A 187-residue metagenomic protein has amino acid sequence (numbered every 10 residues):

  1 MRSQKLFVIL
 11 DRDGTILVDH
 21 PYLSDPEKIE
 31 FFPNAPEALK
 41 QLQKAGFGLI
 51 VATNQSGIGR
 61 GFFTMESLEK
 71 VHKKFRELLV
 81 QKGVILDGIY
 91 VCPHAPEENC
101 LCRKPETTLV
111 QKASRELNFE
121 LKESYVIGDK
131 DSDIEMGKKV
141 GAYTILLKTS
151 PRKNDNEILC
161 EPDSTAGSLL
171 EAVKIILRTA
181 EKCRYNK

Functional and structural regions predicted by a protein language model:
M1-R12, K174, R178-K187: Non-catalytic pre-domain segments flanking phosphatase-related domains
R2-I50: Active-site neighborhood of HAD-like aspartate-dependent phosphohydrolases
H20, D25, G57-F62, A95-C100 (+1 more regions): A short acidic, helix-capping loop that chelates divalent metal ions and anchors anionic groups
A35, L39-F75, I85-E97, G137: Substrate-recognition element of Asp-dependent hydrolases with the DxDx(T/V) motif
A52, L147-T149, S168: Generic beta-sheet signal
K104-D131: Conserved Lys-Pro-Asp/Glu-containing loop-to-beta segment of HAD-superfamily phosphomonoesterases, centered on
V126-S164: Acidic, Mg2+-coordinating phosphoryl-transfer loop and its flanking beta/alpha structural elements, shared across
